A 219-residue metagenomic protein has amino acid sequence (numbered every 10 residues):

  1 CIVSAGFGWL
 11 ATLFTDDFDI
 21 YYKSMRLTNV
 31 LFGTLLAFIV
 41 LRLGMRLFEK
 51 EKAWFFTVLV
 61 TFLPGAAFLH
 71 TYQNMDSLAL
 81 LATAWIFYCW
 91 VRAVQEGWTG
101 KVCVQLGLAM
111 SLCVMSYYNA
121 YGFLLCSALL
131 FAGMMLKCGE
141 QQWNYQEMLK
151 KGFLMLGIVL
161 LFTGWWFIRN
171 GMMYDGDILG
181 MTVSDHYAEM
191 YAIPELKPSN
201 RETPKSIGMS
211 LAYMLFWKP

Functional and structural regions predicted by a protein language model:
C1-I2, G6, L13-L35: Loop-to-helix entry region of an early transmembrane alpha helix in multi-pass inner-membrane enzymes
L13-Y22, V40-F62, L80-L81: Transmembrane-helix signature of polytopic, membrane-embedded enzymes that assemble or transfer cell-envelope glycans
K23-L47, W85, C89: Transmembrane-helix motifs of polytopic, lipid-linked glycan transferases
M45-K50, I86-V102, C113, M135-C138: Membrane-interface transmembrane helices that cradle and orient dolichyl/undecaprenyl
G65-L78: Short acidic/glycine- and proline-prone juxtamembrane loop motifs at membrane-interface regions of multi-pass membrane
C89-Q95, F123-V159: Perimembrane helix-loop-helix junctions
V102-Y118, L124, L161: Membrane-interface alpha helices of multi-pass inner-membrane proteins
K150-P219: Membrane-lumen/periplasm interface segments of specific transmembrane helices in polyprenyl phosphate-linked
